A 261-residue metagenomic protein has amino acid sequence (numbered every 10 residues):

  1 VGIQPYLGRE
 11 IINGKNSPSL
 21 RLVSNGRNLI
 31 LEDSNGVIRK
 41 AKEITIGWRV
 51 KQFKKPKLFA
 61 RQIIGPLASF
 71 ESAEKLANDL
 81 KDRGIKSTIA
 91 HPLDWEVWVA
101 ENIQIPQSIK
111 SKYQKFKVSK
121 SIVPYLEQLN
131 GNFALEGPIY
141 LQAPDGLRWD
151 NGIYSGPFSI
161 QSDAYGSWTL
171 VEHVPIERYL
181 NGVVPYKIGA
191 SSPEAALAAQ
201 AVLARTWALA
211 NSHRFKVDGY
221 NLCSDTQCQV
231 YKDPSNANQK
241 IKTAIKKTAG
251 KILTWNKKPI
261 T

Functional and structural regions predicted by a protein language model:
V1-T261: Conserved, single-site charged/polar hotspot
